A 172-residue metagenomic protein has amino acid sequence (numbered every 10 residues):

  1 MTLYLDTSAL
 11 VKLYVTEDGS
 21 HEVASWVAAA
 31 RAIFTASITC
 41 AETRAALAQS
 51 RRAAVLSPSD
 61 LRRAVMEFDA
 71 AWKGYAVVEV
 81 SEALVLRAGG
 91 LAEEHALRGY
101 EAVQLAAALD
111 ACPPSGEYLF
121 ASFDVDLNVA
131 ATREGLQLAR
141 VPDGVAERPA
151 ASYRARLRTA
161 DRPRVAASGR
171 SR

Functional and structural regions predicted by a protein language model:
M1-C40, S50-R63, E147-A150, R156-R162 (+1 more regions): Short, well-structured N-terminal submotif of metal-dependent ribonuclease cores
T2, A106, D110-R172: Acidic, PIN/NYN-like endoribonuclease modules and their adjacent C-terminal/linker elements
A30-I33, G74-A76, S115-L119: Short active-site oxyanion
T35, E79, G99-A102, A121-S122: Short beta-strand scaffold positions
C40, M66, K73-H95, A102-A107: Acidic catalytic patch
L47, R51-A54, W72, A92: Short amphipathic alpha-helical interaction patches enriched in hydrophobic/aromatic residues with interspersed Lys/Arg
